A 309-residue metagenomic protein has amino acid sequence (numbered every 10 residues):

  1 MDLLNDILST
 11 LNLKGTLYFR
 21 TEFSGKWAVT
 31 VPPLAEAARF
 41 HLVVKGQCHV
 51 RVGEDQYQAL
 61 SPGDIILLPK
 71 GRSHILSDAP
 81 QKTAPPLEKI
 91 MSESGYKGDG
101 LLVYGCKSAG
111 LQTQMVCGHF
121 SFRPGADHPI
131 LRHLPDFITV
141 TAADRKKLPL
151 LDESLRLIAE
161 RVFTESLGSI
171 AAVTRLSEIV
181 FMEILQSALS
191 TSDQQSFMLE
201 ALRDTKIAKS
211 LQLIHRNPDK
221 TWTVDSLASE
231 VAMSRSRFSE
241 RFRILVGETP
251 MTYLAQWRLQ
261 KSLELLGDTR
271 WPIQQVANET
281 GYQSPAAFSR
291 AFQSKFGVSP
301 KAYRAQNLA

Functional and structural regions predicted by a protein language model:
M1-I65, G71-C106: Generic protein-terminus/edge-of-domain signal
D6-T10, S73-I158, S190: A hydrophobic/aromatic-rich effector-binding and dimerization subdomain of bacterial HTH-type transcriptional regulators
K14, R39-L42, L150, S154 (+1 more regions): Amphipathic, well-ordered alpha-helical segments in soluble domains
G46, A79, R161-T164, S187 (+4 more regions): Generic structural signal for alpha-helix termini and adjacent loop/cap motifs
M115, L155-I158, S177-L185, S239: Hydrophobic alpha-helical core bundles mediating ligand binding, dimerization, or RNAP-core interactions
F137-P149, R161-S177, F181-K220, V224-V231 (+2 more regions): Short, Lys/Arg-enriched, Trp-marked, Pro/Gly-tolerant hinge/linker segments that flank
K209-R216, K220-S234, E240-S289, V298-A309: Terminal helix-turn-helix DNA-binding modules in bacterial transcription factors
